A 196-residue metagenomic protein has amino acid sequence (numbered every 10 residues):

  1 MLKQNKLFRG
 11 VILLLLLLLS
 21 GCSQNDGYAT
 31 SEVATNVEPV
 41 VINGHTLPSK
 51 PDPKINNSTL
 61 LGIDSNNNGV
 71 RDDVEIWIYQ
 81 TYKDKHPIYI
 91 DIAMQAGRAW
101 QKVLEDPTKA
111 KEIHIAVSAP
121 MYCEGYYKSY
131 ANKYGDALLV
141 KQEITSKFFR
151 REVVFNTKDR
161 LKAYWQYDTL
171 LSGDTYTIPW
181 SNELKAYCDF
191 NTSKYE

Functional and structural regions predicted by a protein language model:
L2-V11: Bacterial N-terminal signal peptides that target proteins for export
R9, C22-N67, D73-E196: Calcium-binding acidic motifs and repeat modules
G10-S20: Bacterial N-terminal signal peptides
